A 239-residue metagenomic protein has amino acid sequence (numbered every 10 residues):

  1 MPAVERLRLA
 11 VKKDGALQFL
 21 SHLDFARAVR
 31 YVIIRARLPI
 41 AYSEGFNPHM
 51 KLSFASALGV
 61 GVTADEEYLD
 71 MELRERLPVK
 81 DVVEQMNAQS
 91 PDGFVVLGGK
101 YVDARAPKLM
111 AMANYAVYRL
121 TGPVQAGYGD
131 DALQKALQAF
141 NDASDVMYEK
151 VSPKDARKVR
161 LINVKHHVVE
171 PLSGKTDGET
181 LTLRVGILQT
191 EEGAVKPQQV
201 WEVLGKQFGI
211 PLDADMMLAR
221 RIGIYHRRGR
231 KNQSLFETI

Functional and structural regions predicted by a protein language model:
M1-V11, L17: Hydrophobic, proline/glycine-rich low-complexity stretches
L7-L9, E67-L69, A116-G122, L181-I187: Short, hydrophobic beta-strand segments
G15-I40: N-terminal ordered "arm"
A41-L73: Short, charge-patterned binding micro-sites
D65-R119: Ordered, amphipathic secondary-structure segments that act as subunit-interaction surfaces in large macromolecular
R74-V79, Q125-G127, T190: Helix N-cap motif at beta-to-alpha junctions
D81-S90, D131-A143, V200-W201: Short amphipathic alpha-helices in soluble, non-transmembrane regions that often serve as interface/regulatory elements
D142-I239: Core RNA-modification/binding signature centered on pseudouridine synthases
